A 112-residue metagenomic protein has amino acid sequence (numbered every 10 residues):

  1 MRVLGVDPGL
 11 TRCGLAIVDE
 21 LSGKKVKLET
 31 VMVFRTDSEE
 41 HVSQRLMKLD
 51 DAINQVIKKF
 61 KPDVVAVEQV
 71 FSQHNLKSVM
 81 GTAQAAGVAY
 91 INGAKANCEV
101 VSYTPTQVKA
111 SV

Functional and structural regions predicted by a protein language model:
M1-V112: Phosphate- and other anionic-substrate recognition elements at nucleic-acid/protein interfaces
